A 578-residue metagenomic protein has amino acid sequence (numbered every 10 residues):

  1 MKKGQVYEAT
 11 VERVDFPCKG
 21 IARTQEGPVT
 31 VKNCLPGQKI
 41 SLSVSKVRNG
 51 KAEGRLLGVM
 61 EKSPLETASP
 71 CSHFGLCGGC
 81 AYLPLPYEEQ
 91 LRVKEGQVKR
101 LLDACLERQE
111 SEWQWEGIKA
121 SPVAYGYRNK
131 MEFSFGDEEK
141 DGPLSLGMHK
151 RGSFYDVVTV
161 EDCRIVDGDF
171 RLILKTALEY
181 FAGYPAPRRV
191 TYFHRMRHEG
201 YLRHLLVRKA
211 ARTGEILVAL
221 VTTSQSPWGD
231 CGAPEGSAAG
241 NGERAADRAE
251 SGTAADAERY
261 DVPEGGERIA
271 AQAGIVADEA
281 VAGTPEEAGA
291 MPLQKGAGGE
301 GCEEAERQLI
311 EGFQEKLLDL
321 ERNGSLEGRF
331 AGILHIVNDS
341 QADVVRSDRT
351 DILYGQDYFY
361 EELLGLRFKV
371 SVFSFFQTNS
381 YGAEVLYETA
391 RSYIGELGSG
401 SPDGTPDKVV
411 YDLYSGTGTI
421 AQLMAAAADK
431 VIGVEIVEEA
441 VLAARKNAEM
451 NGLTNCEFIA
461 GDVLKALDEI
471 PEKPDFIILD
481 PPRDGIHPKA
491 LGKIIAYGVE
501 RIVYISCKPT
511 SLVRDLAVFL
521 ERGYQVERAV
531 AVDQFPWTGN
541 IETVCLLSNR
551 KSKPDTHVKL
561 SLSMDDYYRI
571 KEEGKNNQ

Functional and structural regions predicted by a protein language model:
M1-H73, R151, E457, K465: Terminal RNA-binding accessory module
M1-Q5, F16, S224-E243, D247-G252 (+6 more regions): Rossmann-like S-adenosyl-L-methionine
G20-Q25, G147-K150, A219-V221, A444: Short, acidic/hydrophobic/Gly-rich beta-strand patch recurrent on exposed beta strands that often constitutes part
A22, G37, C80, L205 (+3 more regions): Residue-level signal for inorganic ion chemistry
L57-S69, G78-Y192, R212: Extended interfacial segments that mediate partner engagement and assembly in macromolecular machines
Y155-R203, S224-G236, C302-G332: Internal alpha/beta scaffold segment
R208-A210: Structural signature of eukaryotic scaffold interfaces centered on beta-propeller domains
G214-I216, D407-K408: Nucleotide donor/acceptor-binding cores
